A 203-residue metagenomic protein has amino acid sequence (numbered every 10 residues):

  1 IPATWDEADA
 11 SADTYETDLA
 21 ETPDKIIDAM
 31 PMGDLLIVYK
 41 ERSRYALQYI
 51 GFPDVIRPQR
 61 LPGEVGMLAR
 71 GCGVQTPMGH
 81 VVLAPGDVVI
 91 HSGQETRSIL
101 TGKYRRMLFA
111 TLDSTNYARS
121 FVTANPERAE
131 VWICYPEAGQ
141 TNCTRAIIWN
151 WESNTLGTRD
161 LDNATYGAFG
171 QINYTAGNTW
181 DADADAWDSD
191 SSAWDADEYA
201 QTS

Functional and structural regions predicted by a protein language model:
I1-A10, Q48-I50: Blade/loop signatures of beta-propeller domains
I1-A3, T17, T101, R105: Short Trp-Ser/Thr-centered turn/loop motifs at beta-strand boundaries
A8-T22: A short helix->beta-strand "capping" segment at the edge of beta-propeller domains
T22-S203: Beta-sheet-dominated scaffold domains
